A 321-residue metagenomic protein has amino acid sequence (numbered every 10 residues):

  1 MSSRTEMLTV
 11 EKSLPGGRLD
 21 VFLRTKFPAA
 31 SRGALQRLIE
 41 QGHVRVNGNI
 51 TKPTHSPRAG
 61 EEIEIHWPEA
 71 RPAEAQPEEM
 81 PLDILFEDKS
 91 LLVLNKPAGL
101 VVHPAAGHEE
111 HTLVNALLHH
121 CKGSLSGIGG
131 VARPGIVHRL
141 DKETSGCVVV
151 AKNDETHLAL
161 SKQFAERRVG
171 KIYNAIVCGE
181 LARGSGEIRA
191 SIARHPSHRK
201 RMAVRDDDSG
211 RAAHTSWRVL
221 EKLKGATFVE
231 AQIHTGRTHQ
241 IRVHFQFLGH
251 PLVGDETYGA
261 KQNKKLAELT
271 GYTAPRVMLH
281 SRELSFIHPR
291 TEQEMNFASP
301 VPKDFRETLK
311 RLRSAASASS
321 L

Functional and structural regions predicted by a protein language model:
M1-S197, V301, R306-S314: RNA pseudouridine synthases
N49, E78-E79, P134, G225 (+2 more regions): Residues that act as N-cap/strand-start positions at coil-to-secondary-structure junctions
I65-W67, S197-R201, A212, Q262-L269: Short Pro/Gly-enriched beta-strand edge/turn motifs at strand-loop
M80, R201-D207, E268-T273: Short, P/G- and charge-enriched loop/turn segments at secondary-structure junctions
I84, V177, S216-V219, L252: Conserved hydrophobic positions within beta-strands
K89, G130-K162, V169-G170, N174 (+2 more regions): The conserved catalytic core of RNA pseudouridine synthases
L94, V243, G254: Active-site flanking residues adjacent to catalytic metal/cofactor-binding acidic residues
V253-F286: RNA substrate-recognition surfaces in RNA-acting enzymes
